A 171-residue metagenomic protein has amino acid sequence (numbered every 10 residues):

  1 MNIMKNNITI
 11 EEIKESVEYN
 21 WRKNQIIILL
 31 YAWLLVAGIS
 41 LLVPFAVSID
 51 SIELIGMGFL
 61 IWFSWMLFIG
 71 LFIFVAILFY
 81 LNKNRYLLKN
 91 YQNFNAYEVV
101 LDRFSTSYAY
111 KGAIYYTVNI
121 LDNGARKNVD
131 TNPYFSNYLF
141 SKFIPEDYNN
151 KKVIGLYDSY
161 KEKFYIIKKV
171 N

Functional and structural regions predicted by a protein language model:
N2, E11-N90: Alpha-helical transmembrane spans
N2-K5, V170-N171: Short, charged juxtamembrane terminal tails flanking transmembrane helices
S51, N84, L88-A96, N123-N128 (+1 more regions): Exposed regions on extracellular, virion, or secretory-pathway luminal proteins
K89-G112: Structural detector for short beta-strands of small beta-barrel domains
E98, Y115-N119, I154: Beta-strand secondary-structure signal
D102, N119-L121, I167: A structural detector for beta-sheet-dominated domains
A109-Y134: OB-fold (S1/OB) nucleic-acid-binding surfaces
D130-N171: A membrane-cytosol interface segment of integral membrane proteins
